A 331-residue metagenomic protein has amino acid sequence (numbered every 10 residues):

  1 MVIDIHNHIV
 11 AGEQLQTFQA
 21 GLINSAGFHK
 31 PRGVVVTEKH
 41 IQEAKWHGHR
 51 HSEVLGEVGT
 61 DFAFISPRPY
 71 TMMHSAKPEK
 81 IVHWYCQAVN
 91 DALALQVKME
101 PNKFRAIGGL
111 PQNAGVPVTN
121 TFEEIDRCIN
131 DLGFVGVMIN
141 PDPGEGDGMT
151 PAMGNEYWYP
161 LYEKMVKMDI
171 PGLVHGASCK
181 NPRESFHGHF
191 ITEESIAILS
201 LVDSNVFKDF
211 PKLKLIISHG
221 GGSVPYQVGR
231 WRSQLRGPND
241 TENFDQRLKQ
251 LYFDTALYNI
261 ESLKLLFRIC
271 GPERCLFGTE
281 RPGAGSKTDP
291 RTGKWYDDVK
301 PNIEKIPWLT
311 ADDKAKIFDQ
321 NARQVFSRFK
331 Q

Functional and structural regions predicted by a protein language model:
I3-N7, A63-I65, R105-G108, V137-I139 (+4 more regions): Hydrophobic faces of well-ordered beta-strands that scaffold small-molecule active sites in alpha/beta enzyme cores
H6, L55, L93, C128 (+6 more regions): Conserved, mostly hydrophobic/aromatic
H8-K45, A76, C179-T192, W231-Q250 (+1 more regions): Active-site gating loops and adjacent loop-to-helix segments of metal-dependent hydrolytic enzymes
H8-V10, R68-M72, P111-G115, D142-E145 (+5 more regions): Short, solvent-exposed loop/turn segments at secondary-structure junctions
A20-S66, Q87-M99: Alpha-helical scaffold segments that flank or form the walls of functional sites
W46-L55, P117-R127, E261-L265: Short, acidic/polar
D61-F62, S66-S200: Active-site gating/metal-coordination segments in enzymes
P182-V202, F210, K214-Q331: H/E-rich (His + Asp/Glu) clusters that bind or coordinate divalent metals
